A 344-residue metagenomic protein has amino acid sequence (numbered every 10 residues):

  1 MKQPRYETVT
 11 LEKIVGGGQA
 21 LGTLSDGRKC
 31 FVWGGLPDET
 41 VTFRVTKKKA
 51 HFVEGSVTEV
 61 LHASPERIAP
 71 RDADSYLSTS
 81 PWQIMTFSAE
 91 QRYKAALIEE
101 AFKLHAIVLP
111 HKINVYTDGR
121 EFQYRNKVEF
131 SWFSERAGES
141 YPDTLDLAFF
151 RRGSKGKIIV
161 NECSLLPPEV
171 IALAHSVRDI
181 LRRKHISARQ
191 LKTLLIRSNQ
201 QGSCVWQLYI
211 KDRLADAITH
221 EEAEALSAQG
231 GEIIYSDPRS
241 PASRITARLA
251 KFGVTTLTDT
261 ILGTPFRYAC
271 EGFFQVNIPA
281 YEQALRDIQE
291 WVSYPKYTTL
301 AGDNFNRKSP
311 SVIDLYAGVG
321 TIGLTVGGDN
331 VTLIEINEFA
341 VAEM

Functional and structural regions predicted by a protein language model:
M1-S75: Terminal RNA-binding accessory module
K2-G16, D212-M344: Rossmann-like S-adenosyl-L-methionine
S25-G27, Q201, I261-G263: Glycine-centered tight beta-turn/hairpin loop motif at sheet-sheet or coil-to-beta transitions
T42-R44, E129, I313: Hydrophobic beta-strand signal
T58-R71, Y76-A188: Extended interfacial segments that mediate partner engagement and assembly in macromolecular machines
H111-I113, R189-S198, P310-D314: A short glycine-rich, hydrophobically flanked beta-strand micro-motif that places a catalytic Asp/Glu for divalent metal
N126, C204, P310: Nucleotide donor/acceptor-binding cores
G156-K192, S198-Q200, D212-I233, D237-R239: Internal alpha/beta scaffold segment
